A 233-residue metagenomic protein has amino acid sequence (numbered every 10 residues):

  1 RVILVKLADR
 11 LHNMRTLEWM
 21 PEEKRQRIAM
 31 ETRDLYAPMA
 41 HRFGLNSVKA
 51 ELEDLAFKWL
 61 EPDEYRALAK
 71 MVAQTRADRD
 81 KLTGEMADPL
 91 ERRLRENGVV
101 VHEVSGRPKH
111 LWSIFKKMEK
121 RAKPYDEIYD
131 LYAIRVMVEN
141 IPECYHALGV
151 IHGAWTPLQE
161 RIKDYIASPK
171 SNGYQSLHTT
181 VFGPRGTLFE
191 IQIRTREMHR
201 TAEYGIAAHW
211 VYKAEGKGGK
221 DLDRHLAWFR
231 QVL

Functional and structural regions predicted by a protein language model:
R1-I3, R10-L233: Nucleic-acid processing machinery
